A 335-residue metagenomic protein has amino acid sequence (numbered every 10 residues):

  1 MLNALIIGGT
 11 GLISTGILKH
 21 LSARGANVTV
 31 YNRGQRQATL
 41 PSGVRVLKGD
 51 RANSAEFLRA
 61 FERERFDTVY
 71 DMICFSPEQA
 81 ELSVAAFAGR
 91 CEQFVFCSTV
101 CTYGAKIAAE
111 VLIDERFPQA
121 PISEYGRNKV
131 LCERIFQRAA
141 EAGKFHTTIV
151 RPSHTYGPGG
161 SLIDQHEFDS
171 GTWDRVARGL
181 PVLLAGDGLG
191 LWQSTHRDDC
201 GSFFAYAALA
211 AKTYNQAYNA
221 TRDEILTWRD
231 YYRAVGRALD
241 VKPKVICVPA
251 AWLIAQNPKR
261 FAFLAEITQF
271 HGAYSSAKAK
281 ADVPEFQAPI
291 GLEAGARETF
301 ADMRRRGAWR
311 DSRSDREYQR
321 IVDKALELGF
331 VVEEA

Functional and structural regions predicted by a protein language model:
A4-R24: N-terminal Rossmann NAD(P)H-binding glycine-rich loop of SDR-like oxidoreductase domains
Q35-F96, T102-G104: NAD(P)H-binding glycine-rich loop region in Rossmannoid oxidoreductase-like domains and their noncatalytic homologs
T99-S123, R138-G143: Active-site "gating" loop of Rossmann-like NAD(P)-dependent oxidoreductase/epimerase domains
E133-S161: Conserved beta-loop-beta element that borders a ligand/cofactor-binding pocket
G157, L184-G190, Y218-I225, G236 (+2 more regions): Glycine-rich Rossmann NAD(P)(H)-binding loop
D174-T195: A conserved pocket-lining segment of Rossmann-fold NAD(P)-dependent short-chain dehydrogenase/reductase
R178, Y206-L264, S276, E298 (+1 more regions): Mid/C-terminal beta-alpha module of Rossmann-like enzyme folds, strongest in SDR-family dehydrogenases/epimerases
R197, A255-F286, R305-W309: Conserved C-terminal active-site "lid" loop/helix of NAD(P)H-dependent oxidoreductases that clamps the redox cofactor
